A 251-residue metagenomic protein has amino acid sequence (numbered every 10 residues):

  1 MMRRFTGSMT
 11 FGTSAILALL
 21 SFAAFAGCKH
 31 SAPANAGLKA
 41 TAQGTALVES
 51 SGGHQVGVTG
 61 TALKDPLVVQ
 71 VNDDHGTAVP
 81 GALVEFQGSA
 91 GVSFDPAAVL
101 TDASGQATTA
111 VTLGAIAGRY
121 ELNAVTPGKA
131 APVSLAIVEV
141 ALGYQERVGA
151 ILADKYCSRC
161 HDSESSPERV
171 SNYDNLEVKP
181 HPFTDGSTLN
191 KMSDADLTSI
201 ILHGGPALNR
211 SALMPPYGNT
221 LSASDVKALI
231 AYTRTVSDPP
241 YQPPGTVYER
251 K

Functional and structural regions predicted by a protein language model:
M2-A26: Sec-dependent bacterial lipoprotein signal peptides
G27-Y144: The feature marks long extracellular or luminal low-complexity segments
P33, Y173-E177, E249-R250: Flexible linker/context regions in extracytoplasmic redox proteins
A62, A98-L100, P182, L213-P216: Conserved beta-strand positions that form and line the central face of beta-propeller blades
A82, K155-Y156, H181, G186 (+1 more regions): Structural detector for helix-capping/boundary residues
V140-Y144, R159, S163-T184: His/Cys-centered metal/cofactor-coordination and adjacent catalytic loops
L142-S166, K191-D194, N209-K251: Flexible coil segments in periplasmic/lumen-exposed cytochrome c-class electron-transfer proteins
